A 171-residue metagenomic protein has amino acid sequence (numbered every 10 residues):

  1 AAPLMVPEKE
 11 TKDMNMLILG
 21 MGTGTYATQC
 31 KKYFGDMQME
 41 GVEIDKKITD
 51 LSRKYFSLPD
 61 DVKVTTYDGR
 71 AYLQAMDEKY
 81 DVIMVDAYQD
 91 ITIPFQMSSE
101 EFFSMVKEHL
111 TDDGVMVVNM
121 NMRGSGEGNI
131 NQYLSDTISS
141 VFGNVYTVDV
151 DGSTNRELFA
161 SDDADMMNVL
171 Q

Functional and structural regions predicted by a protein language model:
A1, M5-P7, N144-Q171: Soluble small-group transferase modules, centered on the S-adenosyl donor enzyme superfamily
A1-V117, N121, S125-S135, S139-V141 (+1 more regions): The AdoMet/dcAdoMet-binding core of the Class I SAM-like
